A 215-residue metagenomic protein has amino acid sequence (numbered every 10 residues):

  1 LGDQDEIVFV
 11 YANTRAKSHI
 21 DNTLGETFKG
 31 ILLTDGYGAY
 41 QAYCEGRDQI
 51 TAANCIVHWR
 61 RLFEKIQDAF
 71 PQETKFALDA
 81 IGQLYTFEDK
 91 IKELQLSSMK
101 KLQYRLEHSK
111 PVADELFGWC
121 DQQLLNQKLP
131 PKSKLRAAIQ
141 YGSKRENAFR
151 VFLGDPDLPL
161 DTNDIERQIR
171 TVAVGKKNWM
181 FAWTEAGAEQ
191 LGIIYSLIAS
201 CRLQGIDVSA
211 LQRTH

Functional and structural regions predicted by a protein language model:
L1-T214: Catalytic center-proximal scaffold of phosphoryl-transfer enzymes
